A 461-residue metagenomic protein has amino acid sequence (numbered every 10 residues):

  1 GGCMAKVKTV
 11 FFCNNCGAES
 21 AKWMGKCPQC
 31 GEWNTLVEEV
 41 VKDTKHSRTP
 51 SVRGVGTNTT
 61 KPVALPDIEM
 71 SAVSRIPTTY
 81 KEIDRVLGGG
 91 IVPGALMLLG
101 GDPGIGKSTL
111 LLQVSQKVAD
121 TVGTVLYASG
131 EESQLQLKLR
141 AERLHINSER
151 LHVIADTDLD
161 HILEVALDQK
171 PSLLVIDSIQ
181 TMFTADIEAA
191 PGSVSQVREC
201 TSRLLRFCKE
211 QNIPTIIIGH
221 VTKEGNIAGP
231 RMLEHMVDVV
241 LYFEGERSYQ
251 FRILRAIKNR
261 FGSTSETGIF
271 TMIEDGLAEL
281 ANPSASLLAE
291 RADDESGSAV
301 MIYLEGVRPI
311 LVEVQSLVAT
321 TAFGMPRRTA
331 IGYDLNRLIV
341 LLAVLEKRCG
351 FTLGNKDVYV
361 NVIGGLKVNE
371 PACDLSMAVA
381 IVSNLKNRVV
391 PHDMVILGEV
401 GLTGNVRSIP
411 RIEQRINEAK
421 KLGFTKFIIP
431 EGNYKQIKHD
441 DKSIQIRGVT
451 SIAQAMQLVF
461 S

Functional and structural regions predicted by a protein language model:
G1-C3: Short, Lys/Arg-enriched N-terminal segments with co-localized hydrophobic residues within the first ~10-30 amino acids
A5-N15, E19-R85, V92-G100, I105-Q116 (+6 more regions): Peripheral, non-AAA+ core regions of ATP-driven protein-machinery
V125-S129: Conserved RecA-like ASCE P-loop NTPase motor core of nucleic-acid helicases/translocases
G130-Q136: Conserved Walker A/P-loop ATP-binding site and its immediately adjacent core in helicase/helicase-like ATPase domains
